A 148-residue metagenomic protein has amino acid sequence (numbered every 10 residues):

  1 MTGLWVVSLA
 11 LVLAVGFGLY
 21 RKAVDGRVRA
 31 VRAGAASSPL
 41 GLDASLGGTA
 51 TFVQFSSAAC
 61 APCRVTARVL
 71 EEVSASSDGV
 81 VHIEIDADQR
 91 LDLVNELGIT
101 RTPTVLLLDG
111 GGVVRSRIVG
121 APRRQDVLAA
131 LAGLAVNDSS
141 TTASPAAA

Functional and structural regions predicted by a protein language model:
M1-A36, A148: N-terminal targeting signals for export/organelle localization
L42-A44, L97: Short amphipathic alpha-helix with an adjacent loop that forms part of the alpha/beta core around
L46-A58: Short active-site neighborhood of thiol/selenol oxidoreductases, capturing the structured segment around
C60-C63, V105: The canonical Cys-X-X-Cys-His
R64-S76: Typically the conserved alpha-helix immediately C-terminal to a functionally engaged Cys/Sec in thioredoxin-like
D78-D92: Thiol-based oxidoreductase modules, predominantly thioredoxin-like and allied folds used for disulfide exchange
G98-L106: Structural micro-motif
L108-A148: Non-catalytic, surface beta->alpha helical segment in thiol-disulfide oxidoreductase systems
